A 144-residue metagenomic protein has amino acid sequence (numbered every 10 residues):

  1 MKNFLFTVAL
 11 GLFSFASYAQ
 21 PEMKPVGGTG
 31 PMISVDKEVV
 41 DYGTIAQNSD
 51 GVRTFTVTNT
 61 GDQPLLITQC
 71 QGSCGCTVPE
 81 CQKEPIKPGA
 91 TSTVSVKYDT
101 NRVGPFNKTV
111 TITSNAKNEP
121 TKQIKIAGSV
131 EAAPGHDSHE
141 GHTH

Functional and structural regions predicted by a protein language model:
M1-F4, Q20: Positively charged n-region of N-terminal signal peptides that target proteins for export
T7-A16: Bacterial N-terminal signal peptides
Q20-S49, K117-H144: Long, low-complexity ectodomains and other extracytoplasmic segments of secretory-pathway proteins
V40, A90-V96: Short strand-edge motifs at loop-to-beta-strand transitions and within beta-strands of extracellular beta-rich domains
Q47-T54, N101-T109: Short, solvent-exposed loop/turn segments enriched in Ser/Thr/Gly
V57-G61: Asparagine-centered strand-capping/turn motif at beta-strand->loop junctions
Q63-C70, K122-I124: Short, hydrophobic/aromatic beta-strand segments
G72-E80: Short, solvent-exposed loop/linker segments at beta-strand-coil boundaries, enriched for Pro/Gly and Ser/Thr
